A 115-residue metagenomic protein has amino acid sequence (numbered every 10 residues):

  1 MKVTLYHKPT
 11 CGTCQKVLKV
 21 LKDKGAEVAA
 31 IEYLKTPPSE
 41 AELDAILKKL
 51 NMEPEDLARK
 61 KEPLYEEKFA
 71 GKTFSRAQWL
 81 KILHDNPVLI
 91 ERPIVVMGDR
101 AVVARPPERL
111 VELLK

Functional and structural regions predicted by a protein language model:
M1-K24, V28-Y33: Local sequence-structure signature of Cys/Sec-based thiol-disulfide redox active-site neighborhoods
K35-K115: Thiol/selenol-based redox catalytic cores and closely related redox-interacting motifs
